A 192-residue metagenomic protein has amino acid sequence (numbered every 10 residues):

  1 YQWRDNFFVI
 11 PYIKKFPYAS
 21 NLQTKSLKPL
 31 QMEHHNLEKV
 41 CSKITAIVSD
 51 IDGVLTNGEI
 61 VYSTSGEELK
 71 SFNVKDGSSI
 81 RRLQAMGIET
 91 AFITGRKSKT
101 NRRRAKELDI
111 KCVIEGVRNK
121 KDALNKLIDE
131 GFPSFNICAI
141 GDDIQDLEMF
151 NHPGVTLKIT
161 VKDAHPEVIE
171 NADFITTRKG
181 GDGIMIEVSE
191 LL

Functional and structural regions predicted by a protein language model:
F8-I51: Non-catalytic pre-domain segments flanking phosphatase-related domains
K43-T45, I88, F135-N136, T156: Short coil/turn segments at beta-strand junctions that form active-site/ligand-binding loops
I51, G95-R96, V117, K162-A164: Short secondary-structure boundary segments
L55-R82: A positional/architectural concept
S65-G66, K99-V117: Glycine/Thr-rich beta-alpha phosphate-binding loop at enzyme active sites
L69-K70, E107-L108, C112-V113, K121-L192: Mg2+-dependent phosphoryl-transfer enzymes with acidic/Ser/Thr/Gly-rich catalytic loops
I80-R104, F150: Substrate-recognition element of Asp-dependent hydrolases with the DxDx(T/V) motif
